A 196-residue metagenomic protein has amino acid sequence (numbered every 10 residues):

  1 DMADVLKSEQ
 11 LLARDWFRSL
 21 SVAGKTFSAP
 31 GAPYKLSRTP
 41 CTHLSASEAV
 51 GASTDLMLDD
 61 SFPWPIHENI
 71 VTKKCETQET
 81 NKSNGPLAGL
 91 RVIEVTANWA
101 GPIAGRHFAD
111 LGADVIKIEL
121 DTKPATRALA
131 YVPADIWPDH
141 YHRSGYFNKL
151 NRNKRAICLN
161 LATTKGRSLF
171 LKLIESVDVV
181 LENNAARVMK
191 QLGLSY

Functional and structural regions predicted by a protein language model:
D1-L44: A glycine-rich dinucleotide-binding beta-alpha-beta segment and adjacent secondary-structure elements that constitute
L20, S45, A49, S53-Y196: N-terminal helix-loop segment corresponding to the beta1-alpha1 unit of nucleotide/adenylate-binding folds
